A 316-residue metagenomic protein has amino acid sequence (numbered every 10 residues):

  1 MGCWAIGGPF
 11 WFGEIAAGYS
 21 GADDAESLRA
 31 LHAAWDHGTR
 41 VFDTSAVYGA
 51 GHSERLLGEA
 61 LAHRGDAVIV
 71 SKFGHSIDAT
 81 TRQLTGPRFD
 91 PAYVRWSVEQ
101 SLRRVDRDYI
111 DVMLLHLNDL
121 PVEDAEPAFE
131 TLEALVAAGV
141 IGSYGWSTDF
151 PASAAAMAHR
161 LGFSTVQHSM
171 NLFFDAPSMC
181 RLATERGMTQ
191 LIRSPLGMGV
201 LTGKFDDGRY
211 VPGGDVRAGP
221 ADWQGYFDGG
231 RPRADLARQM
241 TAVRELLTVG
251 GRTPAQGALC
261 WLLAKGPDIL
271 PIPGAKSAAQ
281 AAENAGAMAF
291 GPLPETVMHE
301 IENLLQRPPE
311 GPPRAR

Functional and structural regions predicted by a protein language model:
M1, S27, F42, L57 (+9 more regions): Conserved, mostly hydrophobic/aromatic
M1-A67: N-terminal binding-site loop/beta-alpha segment at the start of enzyme catalytic domains that lines or forms
W11-A25, T80-R95: Active-site mouth loops of central-metabolism enzymes
A30, P91-L102, V243: Short, well-ordered amphipathic alpha-helical segments that serve as non-catalytic structural scaffolds within diverse
D36, G58-V68, L102-D106, V136 (+2 more regions): Acidic (Asp/Glu)-rich catalytic clusters
D66-A79, M113: A short, structured active-site edge motif that brings together acidic residues
L102-P121: Active-site groove signature of glycoside hydrolases
L117-A315: Beta/alpha (TIM)-barrel catalytic core signal, keyed to glycine-rich beta->alpha loops juxtaposed to Asp/Glu that bind
